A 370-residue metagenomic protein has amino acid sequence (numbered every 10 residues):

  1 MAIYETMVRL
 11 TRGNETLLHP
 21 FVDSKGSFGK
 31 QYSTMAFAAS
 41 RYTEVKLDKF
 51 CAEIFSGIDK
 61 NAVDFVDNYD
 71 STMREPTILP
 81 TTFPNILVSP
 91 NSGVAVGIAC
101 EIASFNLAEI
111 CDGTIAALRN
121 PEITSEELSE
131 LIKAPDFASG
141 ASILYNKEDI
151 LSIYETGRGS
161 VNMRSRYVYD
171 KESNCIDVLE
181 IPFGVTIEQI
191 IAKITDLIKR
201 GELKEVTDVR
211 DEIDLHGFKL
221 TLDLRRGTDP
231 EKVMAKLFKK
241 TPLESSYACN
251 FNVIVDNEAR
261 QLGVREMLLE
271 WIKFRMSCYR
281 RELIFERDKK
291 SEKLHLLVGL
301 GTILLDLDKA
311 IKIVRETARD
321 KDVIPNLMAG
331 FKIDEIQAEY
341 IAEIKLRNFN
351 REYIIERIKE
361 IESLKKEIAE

Functional and structural regions predicted by a protein language model:
M1-S56: Long, structured ligand/cofactor-binding scaffold of large enzymes
A2-N14, D70-T82, E155-S160, D196 (+3 more regions): Conserved alpha/beta core surface patches that mediate binding of polyanionic ligands
R12-L17, C51, P84-L87, V161-Y169: Short beta-strand elements
T16, D59-K60, F83, P90-N91 (+1 more regions): Short coil/turn connectors at secondary-structure junctions
F21-F28, A62-D64, C249-N250: A short alpha-helix capping/helix-loop junction motif
K30-S33, I54-T81: P-loop NTPase nucleotide-binding/switch module
V45, K49, N91-V94, I98-E370: C-terminal interaction appendages of subunits in large macromolecular complexes
S71-V88, G93-V96, C100-E101: Long insertion/accessory domains within large nucleic-acid-processing enzymes
